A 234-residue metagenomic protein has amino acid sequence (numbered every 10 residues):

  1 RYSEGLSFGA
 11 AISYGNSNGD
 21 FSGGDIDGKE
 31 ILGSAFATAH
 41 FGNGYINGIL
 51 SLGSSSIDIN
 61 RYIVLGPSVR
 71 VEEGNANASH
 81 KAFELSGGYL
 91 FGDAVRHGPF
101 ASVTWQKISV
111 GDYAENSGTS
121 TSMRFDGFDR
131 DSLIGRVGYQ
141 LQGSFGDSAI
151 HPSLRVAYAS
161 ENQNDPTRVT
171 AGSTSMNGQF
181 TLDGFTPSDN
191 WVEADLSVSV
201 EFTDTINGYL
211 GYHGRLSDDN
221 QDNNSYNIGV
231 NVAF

Functional and structural regions predicted by a protein language model:
R1-H97, H213-N231: Outer membrane beta-barrel translocator domains of Type V secretion systems
F8, S34, R124-F234: Outer membrane beta-barrel transmembrane domains
S13-S17, S51-I57, A101-D112, R155-Q163 (+1 more regions): Short glycine-rich beta-strand segments
S22-G24, S56-N77, K107-D131, N162-N190: Solvent-exposed, glycine/polar-rich loop segments of beta-barrel outer-membrane systems
G42, G92, T119, S144-S148 (+1 more regions): Short strand-coil-strand connectors
L85, Y89, A101, G135-Y139: Internal, well-ordered alpha-helical scaffold/interface segments that support domain packing or protein-protein contacts
A94-G98, I108-D112, G146-P152: Short, structured loop/turn "capping" segments at alpha-beta junctions
G98, S102-T104, N116, V137 (+1 more regions): Outer-membrane beta-barrel porins/channels
